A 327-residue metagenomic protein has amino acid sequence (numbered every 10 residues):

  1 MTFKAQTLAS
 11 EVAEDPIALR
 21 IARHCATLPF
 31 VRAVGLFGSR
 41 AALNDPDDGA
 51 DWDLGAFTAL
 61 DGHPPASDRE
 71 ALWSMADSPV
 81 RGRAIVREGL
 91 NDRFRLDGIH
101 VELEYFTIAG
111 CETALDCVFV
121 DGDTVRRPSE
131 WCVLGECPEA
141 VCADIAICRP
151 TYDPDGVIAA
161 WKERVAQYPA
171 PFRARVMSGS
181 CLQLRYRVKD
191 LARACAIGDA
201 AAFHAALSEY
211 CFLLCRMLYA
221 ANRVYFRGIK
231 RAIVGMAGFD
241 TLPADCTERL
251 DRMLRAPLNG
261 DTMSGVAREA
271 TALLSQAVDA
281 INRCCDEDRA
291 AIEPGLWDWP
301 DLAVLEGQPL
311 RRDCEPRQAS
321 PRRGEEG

Functional and structural regions predicted by a protein language model:
M1-L36: Helical scaffold of the NTase/Pol beta-like nucleotidyltransferase catalytic core
T2-S10, S74-C195: Conserved NTP/Mg2+-binding pocket subregion across the NTase superfamily
A13-I17, D68, E269: Short amphipathic alpha-helical segments
P16, R32-L36, G55, I85 (+1 more regions): Ligand-binding pocket scaffold of soluble enzyme catalytic domains
A18-I21, F37-A41, V86-G89: Short alpha-helical segments and helix-capping/turn motifs at coil-helix boundaries
G38-M75, L90-F106: Catalytic metal-binding acidic patch
Y152-P321: Conserved nucleotidyltransferase catalytic core and NTase-mimicking acidic/glycine-rich helix/loop elements in nucleic
G324-G327: Residue-identity detector for glycine
